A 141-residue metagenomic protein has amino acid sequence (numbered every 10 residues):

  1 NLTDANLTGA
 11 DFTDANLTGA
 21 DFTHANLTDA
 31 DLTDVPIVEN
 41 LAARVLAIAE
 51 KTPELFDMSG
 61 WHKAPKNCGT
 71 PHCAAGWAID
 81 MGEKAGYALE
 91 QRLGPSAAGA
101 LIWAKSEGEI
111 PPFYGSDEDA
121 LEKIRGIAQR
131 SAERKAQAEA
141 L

Functional and structural regions predicted by a protein language model:
N1-A43: Tandem repeat scaffolds
D31-H62: Short terminal alpha-helical segments
V38, N67-T70, Q91, F113-D117: Intrinsic-disorder-associated interaction segments
R44-I48, D80, K123, I127: Residues that form generic nucleotide/phosphate-binding pockets
P65-G82: Active-site nucleophilic cysteine motif
M81-R92: Substrate-binding/catalytic groove segments of enzymes that remodel or degrade extracellular structural polymers
R92-K123, A128-K135, E139: Charged interaction scaffolds used for protein-protein
